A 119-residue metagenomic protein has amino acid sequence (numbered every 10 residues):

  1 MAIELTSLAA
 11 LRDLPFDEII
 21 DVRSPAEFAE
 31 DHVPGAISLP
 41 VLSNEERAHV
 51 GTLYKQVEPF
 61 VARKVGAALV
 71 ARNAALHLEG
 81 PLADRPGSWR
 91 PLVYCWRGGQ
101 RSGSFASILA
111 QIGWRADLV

Functional and structural regions predicted by a protein language model:
M1-D117: Cytosolic catalytic domains that perform sulfur/thiol-centered chemistry
